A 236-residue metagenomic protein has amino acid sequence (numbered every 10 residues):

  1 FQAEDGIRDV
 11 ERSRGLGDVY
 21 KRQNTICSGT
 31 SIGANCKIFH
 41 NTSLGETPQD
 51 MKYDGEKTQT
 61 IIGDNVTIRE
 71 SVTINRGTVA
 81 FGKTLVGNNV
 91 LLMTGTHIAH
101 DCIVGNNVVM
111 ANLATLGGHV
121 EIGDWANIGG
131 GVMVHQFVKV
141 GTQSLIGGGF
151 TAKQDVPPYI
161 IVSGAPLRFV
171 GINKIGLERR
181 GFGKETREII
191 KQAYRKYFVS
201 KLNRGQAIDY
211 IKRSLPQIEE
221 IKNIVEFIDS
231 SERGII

Functional and structural regions predicted by a protein language model:
F1-A3, T47-K52: Short gly/ser/thr-rich secondary-structure transition/capping motifs
F1-Y20: Single conserved hydrophobic/aromatic residue that forms the stacking wall/gate of nucleotide- or nucleobase-binding
V10-R12, T30, N35, N41 (+4 more regions): Terminal amphipathic alpha-helical/low-complexity segments used for targeting or macromolecular assembly
K21-R22, C27-S28, G33-A34, F39-H40 (+17 more regions): Left-handed beta-helix
